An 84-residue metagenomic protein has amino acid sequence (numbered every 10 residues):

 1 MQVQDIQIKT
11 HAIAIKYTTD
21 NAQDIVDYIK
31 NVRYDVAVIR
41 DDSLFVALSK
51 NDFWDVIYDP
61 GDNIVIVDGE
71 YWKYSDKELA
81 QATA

Functional and structural regions predicted by a protein language model:
M1-K50: N-terminal non-globular leader segments, chiefly Sec-dependent signal peptides
D52-A84: Short, compact, well-ordered microdomains
